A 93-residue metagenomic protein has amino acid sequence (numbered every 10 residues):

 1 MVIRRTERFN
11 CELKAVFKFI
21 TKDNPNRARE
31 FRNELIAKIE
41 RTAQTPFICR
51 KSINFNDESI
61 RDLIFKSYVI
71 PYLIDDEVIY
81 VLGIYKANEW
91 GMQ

Functional and structural regions predicted by a protein language model:
V2-S59: Basic, Lys/Arg-enriched alpha-helical interface segments
F65-V69, L73-Q93: Enriched for short, Lys/Arg-rich terminal
